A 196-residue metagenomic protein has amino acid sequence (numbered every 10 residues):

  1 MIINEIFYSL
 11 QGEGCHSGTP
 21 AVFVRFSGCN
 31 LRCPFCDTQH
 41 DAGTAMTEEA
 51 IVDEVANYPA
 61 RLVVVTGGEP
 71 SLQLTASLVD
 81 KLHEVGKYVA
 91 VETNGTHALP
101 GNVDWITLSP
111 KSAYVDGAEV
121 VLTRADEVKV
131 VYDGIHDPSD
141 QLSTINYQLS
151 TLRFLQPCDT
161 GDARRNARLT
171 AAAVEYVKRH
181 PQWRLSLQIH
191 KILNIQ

Functional and structural regions predicted by a protein language model:
M1-F23, S27, R32-F35, R179 (+2 more regions): Flexible, acidic/Gly-rich N-terminal and inter-domain linker regions that tether and position cofactor-handling modules
N4, Y8, P20-A21, L31-D104: Conserved Radical SAM active-site core
S71-Q196: Conserved AdoMet/S-adenosylmethionine-binding subsite of the radical SAM
